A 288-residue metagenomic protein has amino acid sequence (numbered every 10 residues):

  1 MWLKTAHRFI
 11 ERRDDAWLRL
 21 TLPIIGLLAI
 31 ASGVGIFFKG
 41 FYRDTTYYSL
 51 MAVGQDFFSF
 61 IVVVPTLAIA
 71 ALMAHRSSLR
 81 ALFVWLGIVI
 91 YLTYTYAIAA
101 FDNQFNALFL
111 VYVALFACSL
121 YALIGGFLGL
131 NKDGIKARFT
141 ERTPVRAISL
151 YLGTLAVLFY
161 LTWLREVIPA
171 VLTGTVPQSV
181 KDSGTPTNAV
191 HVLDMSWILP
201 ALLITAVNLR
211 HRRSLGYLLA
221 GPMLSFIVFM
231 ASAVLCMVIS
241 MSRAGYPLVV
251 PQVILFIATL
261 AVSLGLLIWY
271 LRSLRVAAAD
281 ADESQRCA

Functional and structural regions predicted by a protein language model:
M1-R13: Short, Lys/Arg-rich, polar N-terminal cytosolic tail immediately upstream of the first transmembrane signal-anchor
W17-R19, H75-I88, L215-S225: Membrane-interfacial loop-to-transmembrane alpha-helix junctions, especially the N-terminal start
L20-A31, Y91-Y96, Y112-N131, R142-P169 (+3 more regions): Alpha-helical transmembrane segments of multi-pass integral membrane proteins
I30, H191-A288: C-terminal transmembrane-bundle signature of multipass membrane proteins, characterized by strong activation on
S49-D56, V180-A201: A loop-to-helix transmembrane entry motif
F58-I69, L115-G129, S196-I204, A258-S273: Hydrophobic cores of alpha-helical transmembrane segments in multi-pass inner/ER membrane proteins, independent
I69-G125, K132-T143: Membrane-interface helix-loop-helix junctions at boundaries between adjacent transmembrane segments
I168-T185: Membrane-interface interhelical connector segments
